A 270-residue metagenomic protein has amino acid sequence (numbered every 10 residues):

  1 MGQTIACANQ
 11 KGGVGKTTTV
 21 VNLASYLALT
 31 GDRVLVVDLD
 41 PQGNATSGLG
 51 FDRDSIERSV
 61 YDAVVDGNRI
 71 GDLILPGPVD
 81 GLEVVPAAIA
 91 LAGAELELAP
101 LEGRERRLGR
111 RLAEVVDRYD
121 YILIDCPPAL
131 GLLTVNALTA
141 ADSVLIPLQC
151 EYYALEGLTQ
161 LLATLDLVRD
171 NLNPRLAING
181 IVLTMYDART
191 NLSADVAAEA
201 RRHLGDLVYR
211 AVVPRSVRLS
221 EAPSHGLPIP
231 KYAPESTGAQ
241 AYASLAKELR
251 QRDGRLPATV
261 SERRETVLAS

Functional and structural regions predicted by a protein language model:
M1-S270: P-loop NTP-binding core
